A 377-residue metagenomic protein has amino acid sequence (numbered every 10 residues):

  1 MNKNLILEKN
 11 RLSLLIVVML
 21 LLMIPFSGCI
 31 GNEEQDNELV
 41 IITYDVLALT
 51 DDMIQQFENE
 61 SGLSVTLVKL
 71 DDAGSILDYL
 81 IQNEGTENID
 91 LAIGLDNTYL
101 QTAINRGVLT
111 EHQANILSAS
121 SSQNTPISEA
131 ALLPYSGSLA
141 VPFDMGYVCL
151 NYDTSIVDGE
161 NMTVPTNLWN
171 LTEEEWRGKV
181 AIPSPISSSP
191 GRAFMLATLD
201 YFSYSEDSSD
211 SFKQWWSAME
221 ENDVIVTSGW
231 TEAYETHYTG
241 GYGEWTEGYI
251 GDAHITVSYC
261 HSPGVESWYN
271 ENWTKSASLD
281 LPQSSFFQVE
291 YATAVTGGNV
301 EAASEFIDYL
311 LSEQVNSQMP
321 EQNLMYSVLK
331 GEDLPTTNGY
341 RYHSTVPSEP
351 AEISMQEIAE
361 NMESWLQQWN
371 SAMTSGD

Functional and structural regions predicted by a protein language model:
M1-Q35: Secretory targeting signatures
Q35-T102, S121-S122: Early extracytoplasmic/lumenal segment of secretory-pathway proteins
D71, D78, L95-C149, D158-E175: Hinge/lid segment of periplasmic solute-binding proteins
T110-S120, A140, W169-T172, W268-F286 (+1 more regions): Short beta-strand->loop
W169-S189, A197-Y201: Short loop->beta-strand "edge-of-pocket" segments that line small-molecule binding or catalytic clefts across diverse
L196-S278: Ligand-binding pocket segment of bilobal, Venus flytrap-like solute-binding proteins
E290-I353: Mature extracytoplasmic/periplasmic domains
T336-D377: Extracellular/periplasmic bilobal clamshell ligand-binding domains
